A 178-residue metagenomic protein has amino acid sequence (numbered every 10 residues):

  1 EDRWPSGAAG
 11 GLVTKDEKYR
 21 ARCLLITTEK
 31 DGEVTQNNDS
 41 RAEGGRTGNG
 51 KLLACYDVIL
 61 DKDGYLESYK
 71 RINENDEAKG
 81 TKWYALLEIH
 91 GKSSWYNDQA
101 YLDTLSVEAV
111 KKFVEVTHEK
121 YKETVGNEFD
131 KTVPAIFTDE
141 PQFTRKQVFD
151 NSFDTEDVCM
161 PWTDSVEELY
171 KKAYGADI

Functional and structural regions predicted by a protein language model:
E1-K79, Y84-K111, E115, G126-N127: Acidic/aromatic-lined carbohydrate-recognition and catalytic surfaces of CAZymes acting on diverse glycans
A9, Y121, N151, T155: Sparse, context-dependent recognition of short Cys/His-centered cofactor- or disulfide-binding micro-motifs
K82-W83, K131-I136: Beta-sheet entry/capping signal
L105-E108, T132, L169: Surface-exposed loop/turn and secondary-structure junction residues enriched for glycine/proline
F113-V116, K120, L169, A173: Residues that form generic nucleotide/phosphate-binding pockets
K120-V133: Segments forming glycine/polar-rich beta-alpha architectures that bind adenosine-containing cofactors
P134-G175: Carboxylate/His-rich catalytic cores and anion/metal-binding grooves
I178: Conserved, charged catalytic cores of large soluble enzymes
